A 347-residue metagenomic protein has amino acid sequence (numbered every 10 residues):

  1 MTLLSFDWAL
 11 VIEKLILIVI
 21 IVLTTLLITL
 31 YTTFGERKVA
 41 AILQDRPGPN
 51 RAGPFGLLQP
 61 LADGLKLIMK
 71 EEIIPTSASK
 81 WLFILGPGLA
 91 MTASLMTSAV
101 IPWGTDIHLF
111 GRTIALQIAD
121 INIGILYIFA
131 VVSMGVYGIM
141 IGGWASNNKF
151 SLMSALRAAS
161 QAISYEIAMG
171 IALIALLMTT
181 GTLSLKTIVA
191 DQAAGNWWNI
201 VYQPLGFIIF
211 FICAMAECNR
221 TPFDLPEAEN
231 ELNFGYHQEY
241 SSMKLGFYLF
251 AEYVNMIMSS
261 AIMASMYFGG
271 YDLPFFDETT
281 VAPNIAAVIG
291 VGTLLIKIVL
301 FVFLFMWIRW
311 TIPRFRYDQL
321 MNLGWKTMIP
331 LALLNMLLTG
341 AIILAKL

Functional and structural regions predicted by a protein language model:
M1-L347: Selective transmembrane helix interface/packing segments
